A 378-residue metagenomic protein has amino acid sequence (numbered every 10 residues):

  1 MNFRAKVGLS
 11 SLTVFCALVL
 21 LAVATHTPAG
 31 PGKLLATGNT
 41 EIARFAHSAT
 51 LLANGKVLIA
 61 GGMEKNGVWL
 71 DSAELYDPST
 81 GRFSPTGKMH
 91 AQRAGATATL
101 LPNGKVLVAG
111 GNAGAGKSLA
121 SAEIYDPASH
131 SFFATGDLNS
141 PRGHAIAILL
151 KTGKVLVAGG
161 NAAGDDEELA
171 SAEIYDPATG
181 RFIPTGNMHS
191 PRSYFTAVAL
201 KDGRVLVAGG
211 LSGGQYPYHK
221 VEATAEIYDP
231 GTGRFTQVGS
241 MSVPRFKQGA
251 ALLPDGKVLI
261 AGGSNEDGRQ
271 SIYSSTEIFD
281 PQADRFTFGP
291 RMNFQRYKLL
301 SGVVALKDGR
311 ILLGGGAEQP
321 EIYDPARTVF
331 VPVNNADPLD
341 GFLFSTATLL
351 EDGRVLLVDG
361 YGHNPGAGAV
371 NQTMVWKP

Functional and structural regions predicted by a protein language model:
N2-T13: Bacterial N-terminal signal peptides that target proteins for export
S11-L21: Sec-dependent N-terminal signal peptides of Gram-positive bacterial secreted proteins and lipoproteins
V19-P378: Kelch-like beta-propeller repeat domains
